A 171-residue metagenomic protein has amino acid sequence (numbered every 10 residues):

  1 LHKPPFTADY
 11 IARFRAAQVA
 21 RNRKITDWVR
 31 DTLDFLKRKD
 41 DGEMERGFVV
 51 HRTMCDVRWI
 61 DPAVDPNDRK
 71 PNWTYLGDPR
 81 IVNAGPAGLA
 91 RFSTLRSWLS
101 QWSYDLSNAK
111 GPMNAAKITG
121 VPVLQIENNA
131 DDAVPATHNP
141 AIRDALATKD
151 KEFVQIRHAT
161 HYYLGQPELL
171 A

Functional and structural regions predicted by a protein language model:
H2-M113: Alpha/beta-hydrolase
S107, D132-H138: Conserved alpha/beta-hydrolase "acid-adjacent" motif
A115-T119, A145-T148: Short, conserved loop/helix-junction motifs that constitute active-site signature segments in enzyme catalytic cores
I118-T119, L124-E127, D131: Short beta-strand/loop motif that positions the catalytic acidic residue of the alpha/beta-hydrolase fold
A130-V134, H161-Y162: Acidic catalytic loop of the alpha/beta-hydrolase fold
D131, P140-D144, F153, Q166: Polytopic alpha-helical membrane proteins, predominantly small-molecule transporters/carriers
F153-A159: Short glycine-rich catalytic loops that host catalytic nucleophiles or stabilize transition states across multiple
A159-L170: Catalytic histidine-centered segment of alpha/beta-hydrolase-like enzymes
